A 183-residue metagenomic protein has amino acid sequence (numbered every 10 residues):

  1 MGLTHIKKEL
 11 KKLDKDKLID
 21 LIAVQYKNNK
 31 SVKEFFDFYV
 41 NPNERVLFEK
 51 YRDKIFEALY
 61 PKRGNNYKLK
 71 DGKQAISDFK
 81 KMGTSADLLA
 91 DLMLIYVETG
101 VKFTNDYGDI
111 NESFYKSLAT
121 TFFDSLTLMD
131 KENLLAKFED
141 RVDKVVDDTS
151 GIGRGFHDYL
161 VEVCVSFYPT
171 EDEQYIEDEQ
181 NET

Functional and structural regions predicted by a protein language model:
G2-N65: N-terminal interaction modules that seed assembly of large macromolecular complexes
I6, I19-I22, I55, I76 (+4 more regions): Weak global preference for isoleucine
E9, F35, Y39, K54 (+6 more regions): Residues that form generic nucleotide/phosphate-binding pockets
L18-L21, K30-E34, E44, F48 (+10 more regions): Residue-level signal for secondary-structure boundary elements
V24, V32, V40, V46 (+4 more regions): Extended aliphatic helical segments
N28, F36-V40, K54, K73 (+6 more regions): Residue-level signal for alpha-helical context at structural boundaries
L59, R63-K137: Charged linear interaction tracts used for macromolecular binding and regulation
T120-T183: Eukaryote-biased recognition of C-terminal alpha-helical segments
